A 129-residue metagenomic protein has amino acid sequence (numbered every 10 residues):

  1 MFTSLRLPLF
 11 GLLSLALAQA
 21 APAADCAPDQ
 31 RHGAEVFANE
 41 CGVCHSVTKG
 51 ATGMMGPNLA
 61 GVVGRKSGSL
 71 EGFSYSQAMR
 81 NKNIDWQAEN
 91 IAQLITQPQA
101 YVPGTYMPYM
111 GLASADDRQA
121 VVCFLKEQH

Functional and structural regions predicted by a protein language model:
M1-L9: Bacterial N-terminal signal peptides that target proteins for export
P8-A18: Bacterial N-terminal signal peptides
Q19, A38, S46, G64 (+2 more regions): Residues at helix-coil transition
A21-A38: Electrostatic cytochrome c docking/interface patches
Q30, A34, S46-D85, Y106-G111: Gly/Gly-Pro-rich "capping" loops immediately C-terminal to redox-active cysteine motifs in periplasmic/lumenal
H32, V36, M54, N58 (+3 more regions): Extracytoplasmic/secreted proteins, especially bacterial periplasmic and envelope-associated proteins
G33, N39-V47, V121: The canonical Cys-X-X-Cys-His
Q87-H129: C-terminal capping alpha-helices of c-type cytochrome domains
